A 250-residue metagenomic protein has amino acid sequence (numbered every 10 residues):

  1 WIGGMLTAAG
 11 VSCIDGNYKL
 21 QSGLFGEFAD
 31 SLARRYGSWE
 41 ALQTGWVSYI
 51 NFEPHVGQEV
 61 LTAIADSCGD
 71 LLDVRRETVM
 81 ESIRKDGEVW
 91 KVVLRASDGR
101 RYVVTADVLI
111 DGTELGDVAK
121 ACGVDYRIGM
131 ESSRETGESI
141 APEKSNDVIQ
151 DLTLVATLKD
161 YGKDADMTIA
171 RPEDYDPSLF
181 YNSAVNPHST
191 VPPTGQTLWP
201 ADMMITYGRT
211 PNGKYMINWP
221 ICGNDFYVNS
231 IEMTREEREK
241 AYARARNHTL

Functional and structural regions predicted by a protein language model:
W1-S82, D86, R127, Q150-A156: Conserved N-terminal/central alpha/beta ligand/cofactor-binding core
L32, R76-E77, D86-G87, K91 (+2 more regions): Flavin (FAD/FMN)-binding glycine-rich loop and adjacent Rossmann-like elements that form
